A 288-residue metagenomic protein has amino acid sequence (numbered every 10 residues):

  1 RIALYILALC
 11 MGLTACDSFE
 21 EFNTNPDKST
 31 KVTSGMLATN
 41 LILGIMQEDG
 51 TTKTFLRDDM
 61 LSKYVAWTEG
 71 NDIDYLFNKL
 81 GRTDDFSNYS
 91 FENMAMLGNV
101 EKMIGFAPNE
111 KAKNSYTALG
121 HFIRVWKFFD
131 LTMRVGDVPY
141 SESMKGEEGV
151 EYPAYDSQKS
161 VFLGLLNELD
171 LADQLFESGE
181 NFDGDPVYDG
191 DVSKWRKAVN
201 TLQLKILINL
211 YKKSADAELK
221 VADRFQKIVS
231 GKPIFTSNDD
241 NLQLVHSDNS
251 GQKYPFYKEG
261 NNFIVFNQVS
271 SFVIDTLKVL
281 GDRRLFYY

Functional and structural regions predicted by a protein language model:
R1-I2: Positively charged n-region of N-terminal signal peptides that target proteins for export
Y5-G12: Bacterial N-terminal signal peptides
L9, M46-E48, Y211-K213: Generic structural motif
G12-L13, E180: Hydrophobic alpha-helical membrane context
C16-N71, R82-D84, K102, F106-E110: Membrane-proximal, proline-rich intrinsically disordered regions
V32, T68-Y288: Structured, solvent-exposed acidic/aromatic patches
